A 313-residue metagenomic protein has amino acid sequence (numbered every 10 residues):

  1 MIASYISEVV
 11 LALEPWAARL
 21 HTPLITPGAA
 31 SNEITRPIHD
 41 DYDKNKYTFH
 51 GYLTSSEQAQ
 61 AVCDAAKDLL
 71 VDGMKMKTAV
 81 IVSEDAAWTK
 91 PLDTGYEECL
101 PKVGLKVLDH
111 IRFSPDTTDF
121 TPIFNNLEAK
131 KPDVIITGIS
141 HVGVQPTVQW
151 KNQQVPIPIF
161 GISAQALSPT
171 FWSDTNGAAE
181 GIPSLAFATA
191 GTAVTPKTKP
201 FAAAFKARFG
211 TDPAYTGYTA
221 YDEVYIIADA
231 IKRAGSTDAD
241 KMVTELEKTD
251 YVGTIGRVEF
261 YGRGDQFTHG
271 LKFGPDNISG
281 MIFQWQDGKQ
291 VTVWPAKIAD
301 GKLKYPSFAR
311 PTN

Functional and structural regions predicted by a protein language model:
M1-L108, P158-P183: Extracytoplasmic ligand/sensor domains, especially the bilobed periplasmic-binding protein
I2, E14, C63, K67 (+9 more regions): Non-transmembrane alpha-helical segments in soluble domains of secreted/periplasmic/extracellular proteins
A3-S4, G73-I81, D212-Y218, D238-M242: Surface-exposed patches in mature extracellular/periplasmic domains of secreted proteins
S7-L20, Y96, T121, N125 (+2 more regions): Hydrophobic alpha-helical
S31, T35, Y52-S55, T147-Y221 (+3 more regions): Extracellular/periplasmic periplasmic-binding protein-like sensory domains
Q58-V62, P91, F113-L127, V194-K199: Structural motif
G104-R112, K130-V134, P156-I157, A207-A214: A local structural motif
A207-A214, A228-V293: Segments of small-molecule ligand-sensing domains
